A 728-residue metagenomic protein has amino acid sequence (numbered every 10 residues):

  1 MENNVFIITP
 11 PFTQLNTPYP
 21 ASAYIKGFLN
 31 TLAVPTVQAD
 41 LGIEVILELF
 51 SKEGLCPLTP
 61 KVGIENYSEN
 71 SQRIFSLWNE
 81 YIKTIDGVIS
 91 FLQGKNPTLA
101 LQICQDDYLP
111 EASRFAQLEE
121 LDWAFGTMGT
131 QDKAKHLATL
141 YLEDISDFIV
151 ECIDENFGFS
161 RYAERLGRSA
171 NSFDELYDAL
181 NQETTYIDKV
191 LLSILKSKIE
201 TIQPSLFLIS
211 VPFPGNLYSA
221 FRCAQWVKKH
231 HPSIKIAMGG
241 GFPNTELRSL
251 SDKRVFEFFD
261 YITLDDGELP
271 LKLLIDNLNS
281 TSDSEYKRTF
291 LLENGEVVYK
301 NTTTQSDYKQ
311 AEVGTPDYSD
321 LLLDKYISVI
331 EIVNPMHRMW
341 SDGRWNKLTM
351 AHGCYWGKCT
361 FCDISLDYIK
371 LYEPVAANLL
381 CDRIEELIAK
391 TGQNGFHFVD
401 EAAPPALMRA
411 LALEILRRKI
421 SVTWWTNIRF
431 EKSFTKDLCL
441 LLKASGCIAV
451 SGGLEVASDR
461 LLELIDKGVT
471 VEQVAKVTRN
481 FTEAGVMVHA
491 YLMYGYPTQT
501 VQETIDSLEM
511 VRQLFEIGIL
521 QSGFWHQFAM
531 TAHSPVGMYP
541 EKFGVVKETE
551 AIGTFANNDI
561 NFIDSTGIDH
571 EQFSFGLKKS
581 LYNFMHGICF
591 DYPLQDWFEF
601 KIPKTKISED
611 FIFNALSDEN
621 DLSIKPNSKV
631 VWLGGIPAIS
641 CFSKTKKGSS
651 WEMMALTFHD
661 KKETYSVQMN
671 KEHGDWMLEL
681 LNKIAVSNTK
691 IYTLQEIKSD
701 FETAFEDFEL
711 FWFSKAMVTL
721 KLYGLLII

Functional and structural regions predicted by a protein language model:
E2-P10, N30-T31, L49-E65, E69-R161 (+2 more regions): Radical SAM enzyme core and accessory elements
F6-T13, A21, L41-I43, F50 (+3 more regions): A structural motif corresponding to the C-terminal lobe/cap of the Radical SAM core domain
F12-L15, P20-G54, I89-Q102, L109-P110 (+4 more regions): Glycine-rich beta-alpha loop elements in corrinoid/cobalamin-binding modules across cobalamin-dependent enzymes
T13-N16, V45-I46, P214-Y218, N244-E246 (+10 more regions): Flexible loop/turn segments at secondary-structure boundaries
I46, L58-P204, Q225, K229 (+7 more regions): Conserved Radical SAM active-site core
L176-A179, I187, V298-K347, K662-S666 (+2 more regions): N-terminal [4Fe-4S]-dependent radical SAM core
Y186-F258, P374, N378, E385-I388 (+5 more regions): Secondary-structure-rich domain cores
P316-M487: Radical SAM [4Fe-4S] cluster-binding motif and immediate context
